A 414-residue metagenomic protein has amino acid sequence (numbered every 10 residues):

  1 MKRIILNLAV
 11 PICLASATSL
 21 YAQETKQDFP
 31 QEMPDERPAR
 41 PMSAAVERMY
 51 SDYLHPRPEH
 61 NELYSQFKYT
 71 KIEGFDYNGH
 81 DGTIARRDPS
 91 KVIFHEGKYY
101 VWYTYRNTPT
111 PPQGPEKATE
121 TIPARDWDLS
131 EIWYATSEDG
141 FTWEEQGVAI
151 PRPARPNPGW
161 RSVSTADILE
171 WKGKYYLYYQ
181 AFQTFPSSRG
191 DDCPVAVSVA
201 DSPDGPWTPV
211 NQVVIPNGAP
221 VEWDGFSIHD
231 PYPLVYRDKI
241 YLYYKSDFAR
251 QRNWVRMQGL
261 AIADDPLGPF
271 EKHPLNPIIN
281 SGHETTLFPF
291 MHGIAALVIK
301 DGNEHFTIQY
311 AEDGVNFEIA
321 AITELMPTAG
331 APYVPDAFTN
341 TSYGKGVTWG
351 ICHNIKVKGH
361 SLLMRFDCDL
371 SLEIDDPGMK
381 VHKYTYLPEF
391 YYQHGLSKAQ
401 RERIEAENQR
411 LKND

Functional and structural regions predicted by a protein language model:
M1-E24: Bacterial Sec-dependent N-terminal signal peptides
E24-D414: Carbohydrate-active catalytic/glycan-binding domains of CAZyme proteins, especially the secreted or lumenal ectodomains
